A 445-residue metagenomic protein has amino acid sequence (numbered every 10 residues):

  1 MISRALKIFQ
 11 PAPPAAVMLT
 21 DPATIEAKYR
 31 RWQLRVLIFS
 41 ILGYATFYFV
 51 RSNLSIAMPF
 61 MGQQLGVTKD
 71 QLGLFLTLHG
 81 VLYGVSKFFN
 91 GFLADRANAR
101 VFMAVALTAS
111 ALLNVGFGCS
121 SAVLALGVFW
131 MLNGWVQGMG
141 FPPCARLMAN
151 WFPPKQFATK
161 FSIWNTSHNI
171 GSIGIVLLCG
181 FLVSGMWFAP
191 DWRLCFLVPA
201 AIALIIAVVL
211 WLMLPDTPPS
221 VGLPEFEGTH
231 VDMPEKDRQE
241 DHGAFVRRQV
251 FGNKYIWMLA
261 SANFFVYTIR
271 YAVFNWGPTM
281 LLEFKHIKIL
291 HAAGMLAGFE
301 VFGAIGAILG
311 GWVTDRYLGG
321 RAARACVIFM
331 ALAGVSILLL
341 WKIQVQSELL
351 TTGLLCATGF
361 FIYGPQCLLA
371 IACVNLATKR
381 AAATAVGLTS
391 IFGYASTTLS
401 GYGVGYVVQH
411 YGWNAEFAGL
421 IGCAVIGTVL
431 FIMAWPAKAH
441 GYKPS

Functional and structural regions predicted by a protein language model:
S52, G80-F88, S172-I173, E300-I308 (+1 more regions): Residue-level signature of mid-helix packing/kink "hotspots" within the transmembrane helices of 12-pass Major
L54-M58, N253-I308, Q366, S400-G401: Extracytoplasmic gate region of multi-pass secondary transporters
V85-L124: Conserved MFS/SLC helix-loop-helix module at the cytosolic interface between two early adjacent transmembrane helices
R96-L107, R316-M330: Cytoplasmic membrane-interface "Motif A"-like loop-to-helix N-cap segments of 12-TM Major Facilitator Superfamily
F129-H168: Cytoplasmic helix-loop-helix junction between adjacent transmembrane helices in 12-TM secondary transporters
T159-C179, G303, S390-S400: Glycine-rich segments within core transmembrane alpha-helices of 12-TM secondary carriers
W164-P218: Helix-loop-helix hairpin linking two adjacent transmembrane segments in secondary transporters
G320-A372: C-terminal transmembrane helical hairpin of 12-TM major facilitator-type secondary transporters
